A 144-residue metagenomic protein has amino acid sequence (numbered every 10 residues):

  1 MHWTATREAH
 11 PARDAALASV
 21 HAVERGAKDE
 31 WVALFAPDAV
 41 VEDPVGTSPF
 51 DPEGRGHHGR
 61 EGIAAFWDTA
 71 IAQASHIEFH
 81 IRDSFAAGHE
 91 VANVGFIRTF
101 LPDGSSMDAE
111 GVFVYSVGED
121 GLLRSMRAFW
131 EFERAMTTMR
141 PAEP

Functional and structural regions predicted by a protein language model:
M1-A33, P37, E143-P144: Short, low-complexity N-terminal intrinsically disordered segments enriched in polar/charged residues
M1-P11, D68-P144: A beta-strand edge to alpha-helix "cap/lid" segment located at domain peripheries
W3, L34-H89: A solvent-exposed, acidic/Ser-Thr-rich amphipathic alpha-helical stretch
P11-A15, G59-G62, M107: Soluble or luminal CAZymes and related metallo-dependent hydrolases
L17-A27, F50-G54, T69-A72, V94: Short, mixed-charge, low-aromatic patches
